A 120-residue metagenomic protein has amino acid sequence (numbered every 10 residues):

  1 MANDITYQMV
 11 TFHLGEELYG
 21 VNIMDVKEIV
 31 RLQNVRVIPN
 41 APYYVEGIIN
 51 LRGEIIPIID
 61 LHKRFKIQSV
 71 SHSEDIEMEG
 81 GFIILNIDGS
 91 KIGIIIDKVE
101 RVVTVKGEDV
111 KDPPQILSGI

Functional and structural regions predicted by a protein language model:
M1-I120: An acidic, low-aromatic, low-complexity terminal/linker signal
